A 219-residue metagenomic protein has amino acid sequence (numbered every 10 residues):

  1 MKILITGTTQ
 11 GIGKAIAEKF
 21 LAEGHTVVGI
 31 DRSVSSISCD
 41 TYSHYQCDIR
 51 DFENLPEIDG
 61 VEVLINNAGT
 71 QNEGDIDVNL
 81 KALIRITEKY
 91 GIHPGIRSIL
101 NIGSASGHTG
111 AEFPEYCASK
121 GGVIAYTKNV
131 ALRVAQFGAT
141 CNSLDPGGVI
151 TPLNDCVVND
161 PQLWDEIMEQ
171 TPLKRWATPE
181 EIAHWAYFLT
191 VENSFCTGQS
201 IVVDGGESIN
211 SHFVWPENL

Functional and structural regions predicted by a protein language model:
T9, A17: N-terminal Rossmann NAD(P)H-binding glycine-rich loop of SDR-like oxidoreductase domains
F20, I86, G122, Y126-V134 (+2 more regions): Hydrophobic alpha-helix immediately C-terminal to the catalytic Tyr-X-X-X-Lys motif of short-chain
N67-N72, G206: Conserved NAD(P)H cofactor-binding loop of Rossmann-fold oxidoreductase domains
S98-G122, T127-Q136, G148-V149: Catalytic loop of short-chain dehydrogenase/reductase
A135, T140, T197-Q199: Short, small/polar-rich loop/turn modules that mediate ligand/substrate recognition or access, typified
D145-C156: Short, flexible catalytic-loop segment of classical short-chain dehydrogenase/reductase
R175-V203, S208: C-terminal substrate-recognition "lid" of short-chain dehydrogenase/reductases
